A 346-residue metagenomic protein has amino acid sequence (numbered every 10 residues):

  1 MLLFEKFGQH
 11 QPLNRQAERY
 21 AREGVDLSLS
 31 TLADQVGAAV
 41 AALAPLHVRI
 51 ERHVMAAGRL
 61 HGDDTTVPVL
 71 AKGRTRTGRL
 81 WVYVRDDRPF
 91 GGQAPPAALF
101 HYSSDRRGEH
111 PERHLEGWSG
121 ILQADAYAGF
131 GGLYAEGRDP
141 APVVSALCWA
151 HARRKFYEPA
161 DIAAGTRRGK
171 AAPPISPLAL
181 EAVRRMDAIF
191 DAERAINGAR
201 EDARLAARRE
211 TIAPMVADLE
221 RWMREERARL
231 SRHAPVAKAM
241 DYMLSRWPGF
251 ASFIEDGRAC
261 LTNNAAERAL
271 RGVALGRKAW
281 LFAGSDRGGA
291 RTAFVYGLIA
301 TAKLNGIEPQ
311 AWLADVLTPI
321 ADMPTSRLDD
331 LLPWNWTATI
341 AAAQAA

Functional and structural regions predicted by a protein language model:
M1-A346: Catalytic center-proximal scaffold of phosphoryl-transfer enzymes
